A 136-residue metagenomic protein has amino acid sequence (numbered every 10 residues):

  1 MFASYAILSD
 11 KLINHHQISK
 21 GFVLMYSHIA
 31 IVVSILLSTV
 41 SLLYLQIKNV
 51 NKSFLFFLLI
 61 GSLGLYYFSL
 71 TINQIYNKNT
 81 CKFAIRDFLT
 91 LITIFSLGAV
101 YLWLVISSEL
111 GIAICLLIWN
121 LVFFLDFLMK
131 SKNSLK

Functional and structural regions predicted by a protein language model:
M1-Y101, L121-S134: Predominantly late transmembrane helices and immediately cytosolic-facing juxtamembrane segments
V105-L116: Loop-to-transmembrane alpha-helix initiation sites
